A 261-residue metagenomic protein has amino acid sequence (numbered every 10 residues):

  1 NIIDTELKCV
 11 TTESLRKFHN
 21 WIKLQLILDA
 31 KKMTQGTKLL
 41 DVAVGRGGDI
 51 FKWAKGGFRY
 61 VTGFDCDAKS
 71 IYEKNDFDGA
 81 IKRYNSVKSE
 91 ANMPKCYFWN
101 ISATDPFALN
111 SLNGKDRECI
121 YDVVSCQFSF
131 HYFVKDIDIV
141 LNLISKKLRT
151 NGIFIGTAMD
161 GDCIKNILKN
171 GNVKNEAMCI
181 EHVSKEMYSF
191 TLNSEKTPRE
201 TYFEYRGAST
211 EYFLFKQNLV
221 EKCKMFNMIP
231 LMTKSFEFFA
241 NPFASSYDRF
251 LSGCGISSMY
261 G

Functional and structural regions predicted by a protein language model:
N1-K31: Class I SAM-dependent methyltransferase Rossmann-like catalytic core, especially the SAM/SAH-binding loop
G36-G45, T62: Conserved class I S-adenosyl-L-methionine
T37, R59, D122: Conserved acidic residues
G48-I50, A54-A108: Class I SAM-dependent methyltransferase SAM/SAH-binding core
L109-V124: A short acidic, Gly/Pro-enriched loop at the edge of an enzyme's catalytic core that lines a small-molecule cofactor
Y121-D136: A short SAM/SAH-binding and catalytic strip from SAM-dependent methyltransferases
D138-T150: A short glycine-rich, Lys/Arg-flanked "PGG" loop and its adjoining helix->strand segment in the class I
I155-T233, A240: SAM-dependent methyltransferase
